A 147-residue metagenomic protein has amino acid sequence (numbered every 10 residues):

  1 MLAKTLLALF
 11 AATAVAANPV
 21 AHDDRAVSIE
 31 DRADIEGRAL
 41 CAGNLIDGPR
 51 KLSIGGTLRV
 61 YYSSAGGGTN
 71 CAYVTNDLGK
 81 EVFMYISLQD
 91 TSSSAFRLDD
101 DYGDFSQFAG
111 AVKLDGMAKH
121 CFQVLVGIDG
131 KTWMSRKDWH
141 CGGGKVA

Functional and structural regions predicted by a protein language model:
M1-R25: Fungal secretory targeting signals
A21-A147: Post-signal peptide N-terminal regions of Sec-secreted extracellular proteins
